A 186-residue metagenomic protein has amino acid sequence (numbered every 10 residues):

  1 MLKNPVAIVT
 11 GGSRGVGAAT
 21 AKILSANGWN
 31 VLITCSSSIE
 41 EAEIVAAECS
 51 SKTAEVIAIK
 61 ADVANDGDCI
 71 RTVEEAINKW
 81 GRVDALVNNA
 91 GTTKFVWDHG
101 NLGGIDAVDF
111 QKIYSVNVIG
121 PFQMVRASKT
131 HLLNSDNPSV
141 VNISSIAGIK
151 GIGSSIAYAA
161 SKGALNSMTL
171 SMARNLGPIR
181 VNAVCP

Functional and structural regions predicted by a protein language model:
S13-G15: Conserved glycine-rich cofactor-binding loop
N27-I44: Conserved glycine-rich Rossmann-like NAD(P)H-binding loop of the short-chain dehydrogenase/reductase
I39, K60-T72, A107: The beta1-alpha1 cofactor-binding region of Rossmann-like NAD(H)/NADP(H)-dependent oxidoreductases
W97-Q111: Substrate-binding pocket helix/loop in short-chain dehydrogenase/reductase
V125, S161: Active-site helix of classical SDR
T130, L170-N175: Alpha-helical segment proximal to the catalytic Tyr-Lys
S145: Residue(s) in the substrate-gating loop at a strand-loop-helix junction that position the organic substrate next
